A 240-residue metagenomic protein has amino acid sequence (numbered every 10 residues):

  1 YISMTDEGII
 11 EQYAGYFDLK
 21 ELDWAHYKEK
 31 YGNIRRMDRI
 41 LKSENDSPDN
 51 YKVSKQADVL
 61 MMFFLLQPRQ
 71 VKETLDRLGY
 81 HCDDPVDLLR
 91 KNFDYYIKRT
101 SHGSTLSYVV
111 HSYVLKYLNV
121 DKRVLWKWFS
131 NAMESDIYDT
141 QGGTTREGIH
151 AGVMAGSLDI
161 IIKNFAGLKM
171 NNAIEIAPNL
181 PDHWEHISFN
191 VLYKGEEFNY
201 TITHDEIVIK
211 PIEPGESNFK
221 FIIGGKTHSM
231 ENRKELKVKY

Functional and structural regions predicted by a protein language model:
Y1-R146, H150: Active-site core of glycosidic bond-cleaving carbohydrate-active enzymes
Y51-S54, A151-G152, A166, F189-L192 (+1 more regions): A general structural signal for short secondary-structure junctions and capping/turn motifs
M62-L66, Y96, A132, I161 (+4 more regions): Generic structural hydrophobic/aromatic packing signal, biased to beta-strands
Q67-R69, L118, P181, D205-I207 (+2 more regions): Short, glycine-/Ser/Thr-/acidic-enriched flexible segments
H111, I161, Y200: Hydrophobic, well-ordered secondary-structure elements that form the walls of internal hydrophobic environments
G148-H183: Catalytic cores of secreted or luminal carbohydrate-active enzymes
I174-I209: Surface beta-strand/loop "capping" patches
K210-Y240: C-terminal beta-sandwich/jelly-roll accessory domains of carbohydrate-active enzymes
